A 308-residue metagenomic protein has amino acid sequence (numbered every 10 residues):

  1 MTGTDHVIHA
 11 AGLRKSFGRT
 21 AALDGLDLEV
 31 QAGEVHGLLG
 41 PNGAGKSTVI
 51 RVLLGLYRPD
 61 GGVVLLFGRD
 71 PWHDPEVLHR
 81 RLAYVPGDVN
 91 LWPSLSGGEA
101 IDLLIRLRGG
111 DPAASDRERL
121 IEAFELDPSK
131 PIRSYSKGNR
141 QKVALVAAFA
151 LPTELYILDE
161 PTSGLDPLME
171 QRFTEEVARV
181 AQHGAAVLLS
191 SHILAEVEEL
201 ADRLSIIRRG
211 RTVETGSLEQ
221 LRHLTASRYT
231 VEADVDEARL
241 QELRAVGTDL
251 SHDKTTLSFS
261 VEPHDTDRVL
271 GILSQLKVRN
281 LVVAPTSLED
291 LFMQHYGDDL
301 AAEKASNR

Functional and structural regions predicted by a protein language model:
T2, P263-R308: C-terminal coupling/interaction segments
D5-A10, K15-R208, V213-E214: ABC transporter nucleotide-binding domains
R14, G98, L194, D236-E237 (+2 more regions): Alpha-helix N-cap/helix-start and coil->helix boundary motif
D74, S217, R268: Short acidic active-site motifs
F173-V261: ABC transporter nucleotide-binding domain
